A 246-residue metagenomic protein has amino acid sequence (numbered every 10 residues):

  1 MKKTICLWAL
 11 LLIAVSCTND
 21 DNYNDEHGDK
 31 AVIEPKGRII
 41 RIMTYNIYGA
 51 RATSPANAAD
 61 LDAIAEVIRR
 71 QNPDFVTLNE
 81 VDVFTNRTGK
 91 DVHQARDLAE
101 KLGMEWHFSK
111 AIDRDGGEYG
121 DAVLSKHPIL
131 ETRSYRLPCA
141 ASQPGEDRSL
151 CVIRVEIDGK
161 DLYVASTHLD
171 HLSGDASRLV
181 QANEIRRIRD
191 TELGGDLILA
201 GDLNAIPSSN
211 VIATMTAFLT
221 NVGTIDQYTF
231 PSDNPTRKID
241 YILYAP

Functional and structural regions predicted by a protein language model:
T4-I13: Sec-dependent N-terminal signal peptides
V15-K101, W106, D113-E118, L179 (+1 more regions): N-terminal, active-site-proximal structural segment of metallo-dependent hydrolase catalytic domains
E26-A31, A59-V67, P138-S142, D147-I153 (+1 more regions): Alpha-helical scaffolding within the catalytic cores of extracellular/periplasmic polymer-degrading hydrolases
A31-I42, Y119-E131, G145-S166: Beta-strand-turn-beta hairpins that frame and shape the catalytic cleft of phosphate-ester-processing enzymes
R41-I47, I64-G89, L124, I153 (+3 more regions): Active-site beta-strand/loop signature of hydrolases that rely on acidic residues for catalysis
I47-R51, V81-T85, A111-G116, I129-L130 (+5 more regions): Solvent-exposed loop/turn segments at secondary-structure junctions within structured extracellular/periplasmic domains
R69-P73, A99-G103, H107, I129 (+2 more regions): Sec-exported extracytoplasmic/periplasmic mature domains
T88-D91, E105-S125, S142-E146, G194-L197 (+1 more regions): Active site of divalent-metal-dependent phosphoester/diester hydrolases
